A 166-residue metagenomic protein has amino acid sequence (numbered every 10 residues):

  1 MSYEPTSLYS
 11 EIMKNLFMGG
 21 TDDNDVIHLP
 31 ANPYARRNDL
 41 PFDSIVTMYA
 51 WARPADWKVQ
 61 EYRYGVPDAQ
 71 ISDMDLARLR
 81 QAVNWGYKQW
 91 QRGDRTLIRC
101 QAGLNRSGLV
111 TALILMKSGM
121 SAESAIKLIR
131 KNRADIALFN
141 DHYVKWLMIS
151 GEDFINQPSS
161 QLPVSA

Functional and structural regions predicted by a protein language model:
S2-T96, M116-I149: Cysteine-based protein phosphatase catalytic domain of the PTP/DSP
G93-A112, M116: A phosphate-binding catalytic loop at a beta-strand-loop-alpha-helix junction that coordinates phosphoryl groups
F139-A166: Charged C-terminal helix
